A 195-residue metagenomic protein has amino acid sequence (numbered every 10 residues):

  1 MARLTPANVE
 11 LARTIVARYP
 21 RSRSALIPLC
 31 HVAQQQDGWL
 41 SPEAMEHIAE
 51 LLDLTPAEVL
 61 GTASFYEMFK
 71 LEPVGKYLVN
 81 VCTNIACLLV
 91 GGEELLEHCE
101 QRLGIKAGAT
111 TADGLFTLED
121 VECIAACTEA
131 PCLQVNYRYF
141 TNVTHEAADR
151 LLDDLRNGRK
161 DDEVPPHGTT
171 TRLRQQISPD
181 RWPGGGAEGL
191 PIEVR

Functional and structural regions predicted by a protein language model:
M1-R195: Signature of N-terminal electron-transfer/Fe-S-associated modules in redox systems
